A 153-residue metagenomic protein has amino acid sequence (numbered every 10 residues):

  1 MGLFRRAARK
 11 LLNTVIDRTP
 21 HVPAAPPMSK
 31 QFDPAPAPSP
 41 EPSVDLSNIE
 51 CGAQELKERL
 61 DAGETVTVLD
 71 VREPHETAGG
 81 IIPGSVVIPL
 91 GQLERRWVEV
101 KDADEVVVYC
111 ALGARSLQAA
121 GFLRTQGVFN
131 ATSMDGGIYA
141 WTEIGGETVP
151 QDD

Functional and structural regions predicted by a protein language model:
G2-V66, P74-E105, A114-D153: Rhodanese-like catalytic fold shared by cysteine-dependent sulfurtransferases and DSP/PTP-type phosphatases
Y109-C110: Short, surface-exposed ligand- or partner-binding patches at beta-edge/loop junctions that are enriched in aromatics
